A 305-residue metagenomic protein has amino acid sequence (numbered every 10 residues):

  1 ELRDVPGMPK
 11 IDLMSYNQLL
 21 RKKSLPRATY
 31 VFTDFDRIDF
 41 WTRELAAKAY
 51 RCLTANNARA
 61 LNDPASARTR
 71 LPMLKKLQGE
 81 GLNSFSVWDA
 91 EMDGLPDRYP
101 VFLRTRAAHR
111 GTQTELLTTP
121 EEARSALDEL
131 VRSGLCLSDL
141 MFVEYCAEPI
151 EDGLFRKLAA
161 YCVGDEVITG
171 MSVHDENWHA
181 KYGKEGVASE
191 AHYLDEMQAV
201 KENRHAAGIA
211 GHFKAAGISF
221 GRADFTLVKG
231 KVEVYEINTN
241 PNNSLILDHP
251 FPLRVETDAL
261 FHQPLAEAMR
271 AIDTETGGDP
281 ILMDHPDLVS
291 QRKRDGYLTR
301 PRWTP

Functional and structural regions predicted by a protein language model:
E1-R98: Conserved N-proximal alpha/beta basic substrate-recognition cap immediately N-terminal to, or forming the N-lobe
F40-R51, L71, A123-D128, E256-A266: Well-ordered, non-membrane alpha-helical segments in soluble/globular domains
A90-M92, Y145-P149, D224-T226: Short, solvent-exposed loop/turn elements at beta->coil junctions and helix N-caps that rim active or binding pockets
L95-Q113, L135-D152: ATP-grasp fold ATP-binding core
V101, M141, I168, G221 (+1 more regions): Protein kinase-like catalytic core scaffold
T118-R204, G208-F213: Phosphate-binding site of ATP-dependent enzymes
A159, R222-D224: Short, surface-exposed charged micro-motifs
I218, L227-P305: C-terminal active-site "lid" helix and adjoining low-complexity regulatory extension at the edge of ATP-using catalytic
